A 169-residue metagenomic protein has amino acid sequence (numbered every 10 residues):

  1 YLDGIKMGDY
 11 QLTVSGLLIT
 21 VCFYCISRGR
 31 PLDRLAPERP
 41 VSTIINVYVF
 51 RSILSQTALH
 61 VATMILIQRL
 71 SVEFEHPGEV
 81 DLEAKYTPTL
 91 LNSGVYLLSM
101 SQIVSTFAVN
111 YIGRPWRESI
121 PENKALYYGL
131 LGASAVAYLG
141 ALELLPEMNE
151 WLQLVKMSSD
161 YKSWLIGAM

Functional and structural regions predicted by a protein language model:
Y1-E118, L142: Membrane-embedded transport module
T13-V14, F50, L126-L131, L165-G167: Hydrophobic alpha-helical transmembrane segments
R30, P146-M169: Cytosolic catalytic headpiece
K85, P121-E122, Y161-L165: Alpha-helical transmembrane segments of integral membrane proteins
N92, L126, Y161-S163: Membrane-interfacial loop-to-helix junctions in multi-pass transporters
Q102-T106, V136-A137, M169: Hydrophobic core segments of alpha-helical transmembrane domains in multi-pass membrane transport and ion-translocation
A108-V109, Y138-L152: Transmembrane alpha-helical segments of integral membrane proteins
P115-S134: Membrane-helix boundary/juxtamembrane motif in polytopic membrane proteins
